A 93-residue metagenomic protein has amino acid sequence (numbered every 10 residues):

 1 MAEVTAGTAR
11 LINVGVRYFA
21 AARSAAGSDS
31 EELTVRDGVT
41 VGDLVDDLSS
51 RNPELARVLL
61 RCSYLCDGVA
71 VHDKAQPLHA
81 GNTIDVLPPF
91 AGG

Functional and structural regions predicted by a protein language model:
M1-G92: Ubiquitin-like/PB1-type beta-grasp interaction modules and other compact soluble beta-rich domains
